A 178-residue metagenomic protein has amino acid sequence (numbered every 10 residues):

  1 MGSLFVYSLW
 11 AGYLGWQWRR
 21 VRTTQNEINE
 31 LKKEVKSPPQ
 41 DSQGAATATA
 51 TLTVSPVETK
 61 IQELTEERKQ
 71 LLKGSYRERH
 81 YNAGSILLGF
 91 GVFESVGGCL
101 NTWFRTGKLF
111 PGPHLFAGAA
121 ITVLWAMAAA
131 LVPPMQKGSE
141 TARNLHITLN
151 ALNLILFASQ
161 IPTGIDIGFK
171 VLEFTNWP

Functional and structural regions predicted by a protein language model:
M1-P178: Membrane-embedded alpha-helical bundles that constitute the cytochrome b-like, heme-associated redox core of multi-pass
